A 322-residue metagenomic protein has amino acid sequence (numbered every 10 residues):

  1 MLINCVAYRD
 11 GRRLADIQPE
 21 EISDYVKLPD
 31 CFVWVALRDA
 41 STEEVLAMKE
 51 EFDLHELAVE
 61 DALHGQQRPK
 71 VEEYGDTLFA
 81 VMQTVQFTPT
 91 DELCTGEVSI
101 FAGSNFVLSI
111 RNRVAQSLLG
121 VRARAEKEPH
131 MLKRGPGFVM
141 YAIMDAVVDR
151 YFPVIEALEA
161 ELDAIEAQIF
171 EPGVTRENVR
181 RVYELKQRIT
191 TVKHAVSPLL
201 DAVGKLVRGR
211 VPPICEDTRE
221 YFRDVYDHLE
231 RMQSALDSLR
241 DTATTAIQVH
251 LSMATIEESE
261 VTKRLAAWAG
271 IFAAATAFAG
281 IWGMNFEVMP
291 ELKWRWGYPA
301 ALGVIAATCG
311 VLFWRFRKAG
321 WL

Functional and structural regions predicted by a protein language model:
M1-S238, E291, W321-L322: Peripheral, non-transmembrane regulatory/ligand-interaction domains of membrane transport proteins
D53, D227-L322: Hydrophobic alpha-helical transmembrane segments and their immediately adjacent juxtamembrane loops
